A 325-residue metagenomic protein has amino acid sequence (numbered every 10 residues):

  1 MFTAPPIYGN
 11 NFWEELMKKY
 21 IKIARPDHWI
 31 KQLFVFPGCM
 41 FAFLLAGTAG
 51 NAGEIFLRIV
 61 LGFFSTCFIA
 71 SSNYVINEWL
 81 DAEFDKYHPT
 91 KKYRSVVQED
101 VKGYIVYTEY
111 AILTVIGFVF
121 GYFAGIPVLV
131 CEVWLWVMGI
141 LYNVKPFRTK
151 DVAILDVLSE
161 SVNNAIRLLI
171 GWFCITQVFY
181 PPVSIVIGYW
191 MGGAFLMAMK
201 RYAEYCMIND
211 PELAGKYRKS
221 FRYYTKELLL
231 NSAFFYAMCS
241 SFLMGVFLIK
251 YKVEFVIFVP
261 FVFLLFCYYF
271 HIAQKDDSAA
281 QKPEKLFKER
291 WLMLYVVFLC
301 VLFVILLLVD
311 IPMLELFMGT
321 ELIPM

Functional and structural regions predicted by a protein language model:
N10-A82, K86, E99-A111: Topogenic membrane-insertion module of multi-pass membrane proteins
N11-I21, P26-W29, A165-I166, I170-M325: C-terminal membrane-associated helical module and adjoining short loops/tails
K22-I23, D27, S95-V106, G125-V128 (+3 more regions): Short, amphipathic, aromatic/basic-enriched membrane-interface segments that mark the entry/exit of transmembrane
L33, P37, V60, F64-S71 (+8 more regions): Generic alpha-helical transmembrane segments of integral inner-membrane proteins, especially permease/transport modules
S65-V97, R148-S159, F195-M207, C267-Y268: Acidic (Asp/Glu-rich) catalytic motifs at the cytosolic membrane interface
A82, Y87-V133, Y180-A194, L230-L243 (+1 more regions): Multi-pass membrane catalytic core of lipid/isoprenoid biosynthesis enzymes
V106-F147, M238-Q274: Transmembrane helix-loop-helix
Y122-F123, P146-I154, G171-Y180: Membrane-interface helix caps and helix-loop-helix hairpins in membrane proteins
